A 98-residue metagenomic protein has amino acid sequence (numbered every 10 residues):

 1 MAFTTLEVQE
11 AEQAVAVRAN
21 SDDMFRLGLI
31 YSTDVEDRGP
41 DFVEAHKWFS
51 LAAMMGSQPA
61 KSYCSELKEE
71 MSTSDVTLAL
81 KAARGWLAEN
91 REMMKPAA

Functional and structural regions predicted by a protein language model:
A2-E10, R38-K47, S74-L78: Structural signature of tandem alpha-helical TPR/SEL1-like repeats, specifically the intra-repeat loop/turn
T4, K68-K95: Alpha-helical linker/edge segments of TPR/alpha-solenoid repeat scaffolds and analogous pre-/post-domain helices
E12, A16-L27, D34-V35, F49 (+2 more regions): Short helix-capping/linker turns of helical repeat alpha-solenoids
V17, S32-P40, M54, T73-V76 (+1 more regions): Short coil/turn and helix-start
R26-D34, Y63-K68: Hydrophobic face of amphipathic alpha-helices that form TPR/SEL1-like repeat modules and related alpha-solenoid
E44, L51, E66, A82-G85: The canonical alpha-helical register within tetratricopeptide repeats
H46-K47, A53-M54, L87-A88, P96-A97: Short leucine-rich amphipathic alpha-helices used at interfaces
L51, M55-E70: Surface-exposed flexible segments
